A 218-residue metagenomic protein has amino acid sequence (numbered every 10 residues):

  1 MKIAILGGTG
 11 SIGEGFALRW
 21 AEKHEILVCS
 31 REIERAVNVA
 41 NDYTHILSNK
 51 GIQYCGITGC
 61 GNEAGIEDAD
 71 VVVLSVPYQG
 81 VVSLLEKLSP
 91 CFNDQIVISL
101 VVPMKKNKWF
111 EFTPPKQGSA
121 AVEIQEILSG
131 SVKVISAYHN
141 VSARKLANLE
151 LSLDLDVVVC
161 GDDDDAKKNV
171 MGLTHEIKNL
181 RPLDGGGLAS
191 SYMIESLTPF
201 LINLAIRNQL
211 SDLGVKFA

Functional and structural regions predicted by a protein language model:
M1-D42, E176, G214: NAD(P)+-binding Rossmann beta1-loop-alpha1 motif at the extreme N-terminus of oxidoreductases
L6, L155-A218: Active-site-lining helix/loop region of Rossmann-like oxidoreductase modules
I33, G80, V102-M104, V141-S142 (+2 more regions): Glycine-rich beta-alpha junction loops
V39-Q53: Short, conserved SAM-binding/catalytic segment of Class I S-adenosyl-L-methionine-dependent methyltransferases
I52-I96, P103-K108: Rossmann-like NAD(P)-binding element
G59, K133-A137, P182-G185: General beta-strand structural signal in soluble alpha/beta enzymes
V101-R144, N148: Rossmann-fold NAD(P)-binding glycine/threonine-rich loop
